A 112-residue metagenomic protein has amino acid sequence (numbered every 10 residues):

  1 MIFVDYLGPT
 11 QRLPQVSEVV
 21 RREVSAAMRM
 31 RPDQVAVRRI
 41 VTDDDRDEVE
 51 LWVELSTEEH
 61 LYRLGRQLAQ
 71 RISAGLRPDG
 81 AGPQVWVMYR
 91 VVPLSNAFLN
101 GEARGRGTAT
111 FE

Functional and structural regions predicted by a protein language model:
M1-E112: Interaction-mediating elements
